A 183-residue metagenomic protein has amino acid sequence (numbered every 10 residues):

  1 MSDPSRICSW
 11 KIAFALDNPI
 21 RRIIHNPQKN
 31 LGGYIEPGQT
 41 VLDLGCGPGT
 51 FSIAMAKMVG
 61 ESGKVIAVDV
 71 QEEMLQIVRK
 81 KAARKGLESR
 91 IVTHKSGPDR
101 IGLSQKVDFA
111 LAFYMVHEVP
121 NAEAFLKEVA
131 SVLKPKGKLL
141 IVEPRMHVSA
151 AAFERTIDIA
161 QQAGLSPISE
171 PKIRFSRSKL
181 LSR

Functional and structural regions predicted by a protein language model:
S5-I23: Class I SAM-dependent methyltransferase Rossmann-like catalytic core, especially the SAM/SAH-binding loop
R21-Q39: Conserved alpha-helix/loop element of class I SAM-dependent methyltransferases that forms part of the SAM/SAH-binding
E36, D99-A110: A short acidic, Gly/Pro-enriched loop at the edge of an enzyme's catalytic core that lines a small-molecule cofactor
L42, P48-R100: Class I SAM-dependent methyltransferase SAM/SAH-binding core
D108-P120: A short SAM/SAH-binding and catalytic strip from SAM-dependent methyltransferases
E123-P135: A short glycine-rich, Lys/Arg-flanked "PGG" loop and its adjoining helix->strand segment in the class I
K136-E143: Conserved beta-strand signature within the Rossmann-like core of class I S-adenosyl-L-methionine
K172-R183: Core SAM-dependent methyltransferase catalytic element
